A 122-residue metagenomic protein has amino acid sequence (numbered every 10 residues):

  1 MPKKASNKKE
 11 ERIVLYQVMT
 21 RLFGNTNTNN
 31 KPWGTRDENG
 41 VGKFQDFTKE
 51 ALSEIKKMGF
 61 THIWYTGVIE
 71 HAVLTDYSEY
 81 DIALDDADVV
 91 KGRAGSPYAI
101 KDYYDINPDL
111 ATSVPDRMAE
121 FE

Functional and structural regions predicted by a protein language model:
P2-E122: Acidic/aromatic-lined carbohydrate-recognition and catalytic surfaces of CAZymes acting on diverse glycans
